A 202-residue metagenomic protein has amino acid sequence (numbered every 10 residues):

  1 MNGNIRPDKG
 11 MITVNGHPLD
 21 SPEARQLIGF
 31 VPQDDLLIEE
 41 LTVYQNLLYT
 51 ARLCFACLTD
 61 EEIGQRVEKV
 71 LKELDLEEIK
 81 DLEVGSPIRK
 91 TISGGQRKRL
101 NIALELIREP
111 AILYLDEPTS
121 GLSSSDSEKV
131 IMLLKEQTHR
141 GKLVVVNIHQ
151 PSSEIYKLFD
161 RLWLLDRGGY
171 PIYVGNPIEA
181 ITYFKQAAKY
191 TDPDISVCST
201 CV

Functional and structural regions predicted by a protein language model:
N2, G10-P18, A24, P87: Conserved ABC transporter NBD signature motif
N2-I5, L48-I63, E73: ABC-type ATPase nucleotide-binding domains, specifically the catalytic core motifs of the NBD
D34, E39-A56, R66: Q-loop/switch helix immediately C-terminal to the Walker
E62-E83: Conserved ABC ATPase "signature" region
E105-L106: ABC ATPase C-loop
E109: Conserved catalytic motifs of ABC-family nucleotide-binding domains
L113-E117: Catalytic Walker B motif of ABC-type/P-loop ATPase nucleotide-binding domains
S127-R140: Helical segment within the ABC ATPase nucleotide-binding domain
